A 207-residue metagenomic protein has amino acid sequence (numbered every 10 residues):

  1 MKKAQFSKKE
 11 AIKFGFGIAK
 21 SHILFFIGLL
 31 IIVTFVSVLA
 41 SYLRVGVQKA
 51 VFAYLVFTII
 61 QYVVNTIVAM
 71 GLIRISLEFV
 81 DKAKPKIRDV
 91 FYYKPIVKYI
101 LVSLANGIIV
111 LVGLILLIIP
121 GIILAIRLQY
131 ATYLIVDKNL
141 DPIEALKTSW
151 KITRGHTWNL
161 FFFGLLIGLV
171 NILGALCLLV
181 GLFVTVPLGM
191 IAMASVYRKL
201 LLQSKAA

Functional and structural regions predicted by a protein language model:
M1-K2, V51, P95, L188: Polar low-complexity intrinsically disordered regions
K3, E10, G46-K49, A53 (+2 more regions): Generic hydrophobic alpha-helical membrane-segment signal
K3-V36, K84-V112, L124-A175, A206-A207: Interfacial aromatic "cap" segments that immediately flank transmembrane helices in multipass membrane proteins
I31, F35-L39, A53-I60: Alpha-helical hydrophobic membrane-insertion segments
V36-A50, A175: Juxtamembrane "helix exit" motif at the C-terminal ends of alpha-helical transmembrane segments in multi-pass membrane
A50-A83, G107-K147, A175-A206: Selective recognition of hydrophobic, aromatic-rich stretches within alpha-helical transmembrane segments of polytopic
